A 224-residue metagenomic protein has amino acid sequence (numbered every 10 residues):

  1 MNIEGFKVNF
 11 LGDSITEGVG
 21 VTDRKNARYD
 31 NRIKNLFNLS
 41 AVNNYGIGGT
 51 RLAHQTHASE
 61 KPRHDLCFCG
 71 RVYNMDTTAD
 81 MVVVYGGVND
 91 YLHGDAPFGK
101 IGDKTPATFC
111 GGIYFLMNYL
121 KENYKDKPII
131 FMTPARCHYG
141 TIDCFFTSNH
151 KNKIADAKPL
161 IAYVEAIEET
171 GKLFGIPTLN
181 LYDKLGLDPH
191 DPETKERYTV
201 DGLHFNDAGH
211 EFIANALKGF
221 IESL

Functional and structural regions predicted by a protein language model:
N2, K7-N9, I15-A107, G111: Conserved SGNH/GDSL esterase-like catalytic core that processes O-acyl groups on lipids and polysaccharides
L11-G12, M132: Short hydrophobic segments within beta-strands
G12-D13, N206: Conserved G/P- and acidic residue-centered "switch" motifs that form tight phosphate/ATP-binding loops in soluble
L66-L224: Alpha-helical cap/lid subdomain in secreted, periplasmic, or secretory-pathway luminal O-acyl-processing enzymes
